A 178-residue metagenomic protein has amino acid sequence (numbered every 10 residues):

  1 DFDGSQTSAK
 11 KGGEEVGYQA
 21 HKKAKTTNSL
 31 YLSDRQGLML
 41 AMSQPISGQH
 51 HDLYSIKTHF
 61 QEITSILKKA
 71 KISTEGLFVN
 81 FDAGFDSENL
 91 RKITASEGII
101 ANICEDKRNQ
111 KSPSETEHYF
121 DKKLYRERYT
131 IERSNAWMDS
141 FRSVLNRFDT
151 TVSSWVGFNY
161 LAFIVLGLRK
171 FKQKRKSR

Functional and structural regions predicted by a protein language model:
D1-V16, S33, F81: Active-site- or DNA-interface-adjacent structural scaffold in DNA-acting proteins
D3, Y31-L32, G37, I56 (+6 more regions): Mobile genetic element proteins and their domesticated derivatives, centered on retroelements and DNA transposons
S5, Q36, Q44-S47, H59 (+3 more regions): Histidine- and/or cysteine-centered catalytic micro-motif in compact active-site loops
K10-E15, A41-P45, D52-S55, N89-K92 (+1 more regions): A short secondary-structure junction signal
Q19, R147-V156: Structural motif
A20-A70: Electropositive, glycine- and tryptophan-enriched low-complexity nucleic-acid-binding patches
K68, S73-F78, A83-D149: Helix-centered, glycine/charged polyanion-binding patches within enzymatic domains that contact phosphate-containing
G157-R178: C-terminal domain-tail junction helix/linker
